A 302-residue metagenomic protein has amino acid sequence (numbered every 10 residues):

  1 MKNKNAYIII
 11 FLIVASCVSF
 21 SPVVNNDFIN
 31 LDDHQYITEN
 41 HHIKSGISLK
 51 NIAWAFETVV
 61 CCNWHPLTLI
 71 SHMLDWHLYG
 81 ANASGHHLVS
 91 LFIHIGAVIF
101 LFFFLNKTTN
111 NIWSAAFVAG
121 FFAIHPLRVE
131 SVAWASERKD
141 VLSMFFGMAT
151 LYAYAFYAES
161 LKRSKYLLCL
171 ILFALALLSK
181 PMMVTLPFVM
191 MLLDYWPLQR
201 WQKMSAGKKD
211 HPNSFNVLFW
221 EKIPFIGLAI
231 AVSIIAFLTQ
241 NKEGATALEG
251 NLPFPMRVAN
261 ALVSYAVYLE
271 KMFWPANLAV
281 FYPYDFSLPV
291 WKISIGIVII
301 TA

Functional and structural regions predicted by a protein language model:
M1-A302: Polytopic membrane enzymes that build or remodel cell-surface glycoconjugates and lipids
